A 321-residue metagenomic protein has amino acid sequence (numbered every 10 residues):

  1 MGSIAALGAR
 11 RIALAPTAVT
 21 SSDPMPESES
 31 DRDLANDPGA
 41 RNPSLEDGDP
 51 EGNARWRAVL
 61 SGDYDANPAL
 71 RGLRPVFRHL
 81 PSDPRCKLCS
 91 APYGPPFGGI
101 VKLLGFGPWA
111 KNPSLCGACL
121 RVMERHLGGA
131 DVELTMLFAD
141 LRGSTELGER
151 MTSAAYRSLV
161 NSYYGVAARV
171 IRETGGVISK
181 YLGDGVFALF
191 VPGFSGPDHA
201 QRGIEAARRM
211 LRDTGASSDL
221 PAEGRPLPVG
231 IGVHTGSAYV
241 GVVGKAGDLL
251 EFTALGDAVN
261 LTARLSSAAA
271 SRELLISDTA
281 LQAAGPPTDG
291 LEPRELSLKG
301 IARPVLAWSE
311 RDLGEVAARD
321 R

Functional and structural regions predicted by a protein language model:
M1-V132: Regulatory cytosolic signal-relay segments
P68, P197, R294: Long C-terminal interaction/binding lobes of large macromolecular proteins
C116, M123-G128, G143-G148, E315-R321: Sensory coupling linkers of modular signal transduction proteins
H126-E205: Catalytic NTP-binding/metal-coordinating core of nucleotidyl cyclase/transferase enzymes
V170-R202, A216-D257, V305-W308: Catalytic core of nucleotidyl cyclases, primarily class III adenylyl/guanylyl cyclases
M210-D213, S217, A246, A268-R272 (+1 more regions): Conserved, well-folded catalytic cores of nucleic-acid-processing and energy-transducing macromolecular machines
A268-R321: Cytosolic regulatory/linker segments at or just downstream of nucleotide-handling modules in signal-transduction
